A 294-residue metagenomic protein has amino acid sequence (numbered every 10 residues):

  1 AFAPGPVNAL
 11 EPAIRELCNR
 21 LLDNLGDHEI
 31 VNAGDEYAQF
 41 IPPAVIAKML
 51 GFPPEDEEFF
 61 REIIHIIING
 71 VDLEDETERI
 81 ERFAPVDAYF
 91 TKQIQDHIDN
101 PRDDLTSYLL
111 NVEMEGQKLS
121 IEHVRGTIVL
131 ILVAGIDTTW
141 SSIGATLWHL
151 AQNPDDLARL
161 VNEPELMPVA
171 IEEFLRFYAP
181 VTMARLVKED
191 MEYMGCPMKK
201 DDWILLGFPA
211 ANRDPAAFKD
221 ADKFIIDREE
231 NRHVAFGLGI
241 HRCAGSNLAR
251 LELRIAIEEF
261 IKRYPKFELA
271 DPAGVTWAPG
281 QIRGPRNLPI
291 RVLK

Functional and structural regions predicted by a protein language model:
A1-K294: Cytochrome P450
